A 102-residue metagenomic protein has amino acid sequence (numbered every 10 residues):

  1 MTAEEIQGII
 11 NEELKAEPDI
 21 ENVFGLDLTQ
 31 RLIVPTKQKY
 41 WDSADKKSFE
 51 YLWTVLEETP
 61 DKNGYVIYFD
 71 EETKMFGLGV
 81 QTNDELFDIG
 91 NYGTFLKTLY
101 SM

Functional and structural regions predicted by a protein language model:
M1-K46: N-terminal domain-onset segments
I20-Q30, Y65-I67, F76-V80: Generic preference for hydrophobic/aromatic residues in regular secondary structure cores
E21-N22, E57, T94: General structural signal for secondary-structure boundaries
T29-T73: Amphipathic, interaction-prone secondary-structure segments
E71-M102: A short, surface-exposed interaction/processing loop segment used at functional sites
